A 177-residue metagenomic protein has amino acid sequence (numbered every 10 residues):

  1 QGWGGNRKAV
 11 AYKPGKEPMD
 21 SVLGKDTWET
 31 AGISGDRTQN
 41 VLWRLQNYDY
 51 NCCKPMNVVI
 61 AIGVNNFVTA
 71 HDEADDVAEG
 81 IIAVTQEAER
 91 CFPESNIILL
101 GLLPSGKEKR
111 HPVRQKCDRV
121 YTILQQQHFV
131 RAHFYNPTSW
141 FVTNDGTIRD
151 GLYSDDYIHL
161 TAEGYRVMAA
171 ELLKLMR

Functional and structural regions predicted by a protein language model:
Q1-S34, Q39-K54: Serine-esterase "nucleophile elbow" of acetyl-processing enzymes
G24, C53, P93-E94, V130: Proline-centered flexible-loop/turn and helix-kink motifs
T27-G32, M56-I62, N96-G101, H133-N136 (+1 more regions): Structural recognition of the beta-strand scaffold that forms the well-ordered cores of secreted hydrolase catalytic
W28-I33, R37, G63-V77, K107-P112: Surface-exposed cleft-lining segments at the edges of enzyme active sites
D49, A88-R90, Q125-F129: N-terminal cationic-hydrophobic initiation segments that often serve targeting/anchoring roles
A74-V84, V113-Y121: Charged helix-capping and loop-helix junction motifs
P104-R177: Catalytic His-Asp segment of secreted/periplasmic serine-dependent ester chemistry enzymes
